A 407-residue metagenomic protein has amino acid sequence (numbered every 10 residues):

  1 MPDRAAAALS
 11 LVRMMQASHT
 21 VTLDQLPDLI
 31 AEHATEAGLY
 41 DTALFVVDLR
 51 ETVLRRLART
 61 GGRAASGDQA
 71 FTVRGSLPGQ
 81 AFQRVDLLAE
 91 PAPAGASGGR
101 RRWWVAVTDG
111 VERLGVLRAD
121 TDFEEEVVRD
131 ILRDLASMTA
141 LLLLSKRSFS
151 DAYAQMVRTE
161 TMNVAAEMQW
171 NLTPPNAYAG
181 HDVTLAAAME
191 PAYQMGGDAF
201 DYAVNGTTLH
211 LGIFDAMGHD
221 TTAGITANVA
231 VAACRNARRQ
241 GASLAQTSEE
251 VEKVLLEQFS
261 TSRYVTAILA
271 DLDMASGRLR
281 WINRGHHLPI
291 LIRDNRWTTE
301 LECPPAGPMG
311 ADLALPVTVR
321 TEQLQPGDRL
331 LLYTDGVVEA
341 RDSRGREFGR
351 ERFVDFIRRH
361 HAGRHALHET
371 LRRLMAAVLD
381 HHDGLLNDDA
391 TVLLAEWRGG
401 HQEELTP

Functional and structural regions predicted by a protein language model:
P2-M15, E32, A37-Y40, L49-Q80 (+6 more regions): Conserved subregion of the PPM/PP2C metallophosphatase catalytic domain
L88-A92, G98-G110: A short, aliphatic-rich beta-strand micro-motif
R102-A106, R113-D120, L331: Short hydrophobic beta-strand segments that form the core of ligand-binding sensory/regulatory domains
G115-E125, A216-M217: Short beta-strand-to-loop transition segments that serve as allosteric relay/switch motifs in sensory/regulatory domains
L135-M195: Regulatory cytosolic signal-relay segments
Q169, G218, V338: Short active-site segment of divalent metal-dependent hydrolases/proteases that encodes the spacing between
P174-T226: Juxtacatalytic helix/coil linker segments that couple regulatory or sensory modules to the catalytic cores
M217-G241: Acidic, glycine-rich loop-and-beta core segments that form the ion-binding/anion-interacting portion of active sites
